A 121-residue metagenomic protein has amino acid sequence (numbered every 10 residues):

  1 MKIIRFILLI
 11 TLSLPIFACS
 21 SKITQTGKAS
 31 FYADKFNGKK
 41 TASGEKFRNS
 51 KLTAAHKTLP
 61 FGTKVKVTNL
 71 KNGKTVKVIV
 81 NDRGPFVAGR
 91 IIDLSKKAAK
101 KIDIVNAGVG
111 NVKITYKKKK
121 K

Functional and structural regions predicted by a protein language model:
I3-F6, A18-K121: Secreted/periplasmic proteins
I7-P15: Bacterial N-terminal signal peptides
